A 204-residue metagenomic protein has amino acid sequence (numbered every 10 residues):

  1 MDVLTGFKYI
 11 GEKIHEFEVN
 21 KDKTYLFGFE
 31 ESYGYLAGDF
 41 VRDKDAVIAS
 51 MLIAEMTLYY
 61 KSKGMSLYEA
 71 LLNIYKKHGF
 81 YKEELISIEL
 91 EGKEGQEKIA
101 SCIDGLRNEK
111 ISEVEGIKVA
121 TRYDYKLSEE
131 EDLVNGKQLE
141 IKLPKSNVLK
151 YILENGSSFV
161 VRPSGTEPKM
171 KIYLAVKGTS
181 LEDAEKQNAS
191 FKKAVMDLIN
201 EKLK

Functional and structural regions predicted by a protein language model:
M1-R162, K169, S180-E185, K192-K204: Phosphate-binding and adjacent anionic-ligand microenvironments
A175: Active-site beta-strand/loop architecture of penicillin-binding DD-peptidases
